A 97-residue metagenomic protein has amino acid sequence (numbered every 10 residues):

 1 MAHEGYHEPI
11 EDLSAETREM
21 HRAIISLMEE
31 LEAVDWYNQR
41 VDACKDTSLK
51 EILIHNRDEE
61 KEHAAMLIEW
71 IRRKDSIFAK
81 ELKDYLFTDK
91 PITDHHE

Functional and structural regions predicted by a protein language model:
M1-E97: Iron-associated oxidoreductase/ferritin-like identity signal
